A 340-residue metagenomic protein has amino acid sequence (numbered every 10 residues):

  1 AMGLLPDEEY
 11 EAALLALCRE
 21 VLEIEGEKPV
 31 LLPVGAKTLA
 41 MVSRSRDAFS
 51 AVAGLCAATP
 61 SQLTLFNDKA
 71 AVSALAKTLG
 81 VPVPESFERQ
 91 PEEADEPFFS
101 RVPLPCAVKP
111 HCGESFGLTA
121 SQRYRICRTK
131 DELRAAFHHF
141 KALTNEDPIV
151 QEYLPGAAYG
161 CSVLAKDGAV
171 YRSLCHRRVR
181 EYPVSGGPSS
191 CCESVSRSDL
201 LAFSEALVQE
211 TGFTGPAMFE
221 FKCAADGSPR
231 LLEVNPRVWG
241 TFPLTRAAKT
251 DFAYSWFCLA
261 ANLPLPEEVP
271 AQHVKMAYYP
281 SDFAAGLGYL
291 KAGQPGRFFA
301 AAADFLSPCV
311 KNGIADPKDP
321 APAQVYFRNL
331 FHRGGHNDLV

Functional and structural regions predicted by a protein language model:
A1-E20: Glycine-rich, highly charged phosphate/nucleotide-binding loops
L17-E27, R101-V102, L143-T144: Glycine-rich phosphate-binding loop signature in dinucleotide/nucleotide-binding domains
E23-N67, P82-E85: A short, GP-enriched loop/loop-strand-helix hinge that lies immediately N-terminal to, or at the N-terminal rim
L63-P148, D167-A169, S198, A202: Active-site nucleotide/adenylate-binding loops and adjacent lid/helix of ATP-dependent enzymes
R128-G186, E193-E205, K222-R230: Phosphate-binding site of ATP-dependent enzymes
V179-V184, P188-C191, N235-K249: Glycine-rich phosphate/pyrophosphate-binding beta-alpha loops
Q209-L244: Conserved metal-phosphate-binding beta-hairpin within the catalytic cores of diverse ATP-dependent phosphoryl-transfer
C258-V340: Peripheral (often C-terminal) accessory segments that flank ATP-dependent C-N-forming ligase machineries
